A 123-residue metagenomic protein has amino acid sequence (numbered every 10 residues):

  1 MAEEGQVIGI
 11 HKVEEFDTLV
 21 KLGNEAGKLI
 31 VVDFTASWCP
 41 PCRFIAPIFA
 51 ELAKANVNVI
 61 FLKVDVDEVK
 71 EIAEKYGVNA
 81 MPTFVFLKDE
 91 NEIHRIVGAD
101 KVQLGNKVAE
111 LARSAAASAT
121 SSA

Functional and structural regions predicted by a protein language model:
M1-I8, A123: N-terminal targeting signals for export/organelle localization
A2-G5, I30, L52, N58-L62 (+6 more regions): Chalcogenol-based redox active-site neighborhoods
G9-L29, K70: A short beta-strand-turn-helix
I10-K12, F34, I45-E71, V78: Thiol-based oxidoreductase modules, predominantly thioredoxin-like and allied folds used for disulfide exchange
E15, A36-S37, E68, D89-N91 (+1 more regions): Conserved beta-strand elements of beta-rich interaction domains across eukaryotes, especially beta-propellers
E15, F44, Q103-N106: Acidic, Ser/Thr-rich intrinsically disordered and amphipathic helical segments
C39-C42: Short cysteine clusters
N79-S122: Non-catalytic, surface beta->alpha helical segment in thiol-disulfide oxidoreductase systems
